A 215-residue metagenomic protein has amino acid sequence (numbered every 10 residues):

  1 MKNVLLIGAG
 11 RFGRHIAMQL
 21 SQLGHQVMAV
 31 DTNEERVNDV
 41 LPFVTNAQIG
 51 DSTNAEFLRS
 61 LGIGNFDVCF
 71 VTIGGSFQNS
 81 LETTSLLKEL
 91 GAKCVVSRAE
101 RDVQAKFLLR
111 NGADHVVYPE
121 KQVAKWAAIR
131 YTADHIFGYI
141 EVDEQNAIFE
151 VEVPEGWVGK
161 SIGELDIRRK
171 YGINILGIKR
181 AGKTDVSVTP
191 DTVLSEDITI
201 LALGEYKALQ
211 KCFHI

Functional and structural regions predicted by a protein language model:
M1-I215: Cytosolic regulatory regions of ion transport systems
